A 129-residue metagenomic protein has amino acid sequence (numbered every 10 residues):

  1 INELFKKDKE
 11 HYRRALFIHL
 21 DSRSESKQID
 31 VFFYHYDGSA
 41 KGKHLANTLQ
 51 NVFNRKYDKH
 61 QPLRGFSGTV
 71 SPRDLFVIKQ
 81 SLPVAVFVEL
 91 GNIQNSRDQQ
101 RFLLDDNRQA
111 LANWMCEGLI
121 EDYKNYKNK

Functional and structural regions predicted by a protein language model:
I1-A40: Catalytic-core regions of hydrolytic enzymes
N2-E3, N51, E117-I120: Surface-exposed alpha-helical segments enriched in charged/polar residues
K7-D8, F17, D21-S24, R64-K129: Active-site-adjacent mobile loop/cap segments within catalytic or ligand-binding domains
Y12, Y34-Y36, Y57, Y123-Y126: Sequence-level detector for tyrosine residue identity
Q28-F53, P83, R108-L111: Cysteine protease catalytic core and zymogen-processing segment of caspase-like enzymes
K41-S71, K79: Active-site-adjacent substrate-binding region of metalloamidase/peptidase-like peptide-processing proteins
